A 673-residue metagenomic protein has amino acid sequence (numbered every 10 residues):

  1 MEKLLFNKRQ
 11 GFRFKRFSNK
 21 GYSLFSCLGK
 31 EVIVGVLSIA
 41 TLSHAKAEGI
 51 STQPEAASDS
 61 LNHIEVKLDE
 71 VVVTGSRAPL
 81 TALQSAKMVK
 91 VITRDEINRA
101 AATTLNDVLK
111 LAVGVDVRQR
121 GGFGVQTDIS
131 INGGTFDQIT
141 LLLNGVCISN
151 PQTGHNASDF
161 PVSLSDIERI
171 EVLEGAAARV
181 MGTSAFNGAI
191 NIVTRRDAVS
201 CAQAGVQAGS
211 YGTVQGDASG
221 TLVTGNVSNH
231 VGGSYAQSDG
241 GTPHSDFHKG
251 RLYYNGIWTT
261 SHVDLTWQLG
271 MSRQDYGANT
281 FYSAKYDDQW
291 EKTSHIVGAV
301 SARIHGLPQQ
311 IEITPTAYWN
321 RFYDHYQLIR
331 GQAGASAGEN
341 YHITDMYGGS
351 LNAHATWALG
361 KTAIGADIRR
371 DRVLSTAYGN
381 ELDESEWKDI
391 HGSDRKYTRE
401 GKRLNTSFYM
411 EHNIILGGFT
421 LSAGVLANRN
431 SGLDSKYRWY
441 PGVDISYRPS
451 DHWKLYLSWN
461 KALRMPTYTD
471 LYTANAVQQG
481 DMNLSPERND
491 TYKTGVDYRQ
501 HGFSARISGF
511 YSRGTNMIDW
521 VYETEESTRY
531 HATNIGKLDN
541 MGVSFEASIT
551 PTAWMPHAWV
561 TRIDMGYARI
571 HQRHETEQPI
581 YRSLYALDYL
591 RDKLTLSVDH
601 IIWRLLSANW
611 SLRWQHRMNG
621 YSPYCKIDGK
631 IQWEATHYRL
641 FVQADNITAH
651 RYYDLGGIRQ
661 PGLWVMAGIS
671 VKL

Functional and structural regions predicted by a protein language model:
L4, T515-N516, T561, Y621 (+1 more regions): C-terminal beta-signal and adjacent terminal beta-strands/loops of Gram-negative outer-membrane beta-barrel proteins
K67-N98, D128: N-terminal periplasmic "start-of-domain" segments of outer-membrane beta-barrel proteins
N106, K110-C147: Extracytoplasmic beta-strand/coil segments of soluble accessory domains associated with Gram-negative outer-membrane
D128, C147-E174, I192-R195: Short acidic/polar hinge/loop motifs at secondary-structure boundaries that mediate gating or recognition
G188-A189, T194-L222, V231-S245, D288: Short strand-turn segments of transmembrane beta-barrel domains in outer membranes, especially the first one or two
S238-K249, V263-I313, A317-M346: Flexible loop and strand-edge segments within Gram-negative outer membrane beta-barrel domains
S283-G306, H342-T344, G401, D434 (+5 more regions): Outer-membrane beta-barrel signature, preferentially recognizing the C-terminal barrel domain of Gram-negative
I415, F419-T420, Y511-R513, T533-R617: Gram-negative outer-membrane beta-barrel transporters
